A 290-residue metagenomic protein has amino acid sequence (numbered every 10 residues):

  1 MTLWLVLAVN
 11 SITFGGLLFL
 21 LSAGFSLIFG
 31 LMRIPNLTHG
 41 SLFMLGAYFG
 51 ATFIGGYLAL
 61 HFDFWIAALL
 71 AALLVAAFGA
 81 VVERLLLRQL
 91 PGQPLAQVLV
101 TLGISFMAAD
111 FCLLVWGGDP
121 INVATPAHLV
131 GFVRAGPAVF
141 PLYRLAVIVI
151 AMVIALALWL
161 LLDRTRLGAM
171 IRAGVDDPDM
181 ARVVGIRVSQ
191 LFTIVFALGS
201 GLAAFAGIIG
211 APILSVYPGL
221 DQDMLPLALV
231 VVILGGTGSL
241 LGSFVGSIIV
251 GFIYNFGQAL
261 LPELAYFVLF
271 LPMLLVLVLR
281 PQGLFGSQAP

Functional and structural regions predicted by a protein language model:
M1-L21, F49, H61-A67, L90-V98 (+4 more regions): Membrane-interfacial amphipathic/re-entrant helices at transmembrane-helix boundaries
T2-L17, F140, L161-R166, F192-G235 (+1 more regions): Inter-helical junctions in multi-pass inner-membrane proteins, predominant in energy-converting antiporter-like
V9, L31-V81: Membrane-embedded helix boundary and interhelical linker motif in transport proteins
S41-L45, R88-L113, D221-I233, P262-R280: Pore- or pathway-lining transmembrane helices of multi-pass membrane proteins that form conduits for solutes/ions
A59-I104, F111, V245-V250, R280-P281: Alpha-helical transmembrane segments within multi-pass membrane transporters and channels
L85, Q89-R164, Q190-I194, F256 (+2 more regions): Transmembrane helix-bundle core of multi-pass membrane transporters and related energy-transducing complexes
A96, V115, D119, D176-V183 (+2 more regions): Cytosolic-side transmembrane-helix boundaries in multi-pass membrane proteins
A138-V216, L240-V245: Helix-loop-helix "hairpin" substructures at the membrane interface of multi-pass membrane proteins
